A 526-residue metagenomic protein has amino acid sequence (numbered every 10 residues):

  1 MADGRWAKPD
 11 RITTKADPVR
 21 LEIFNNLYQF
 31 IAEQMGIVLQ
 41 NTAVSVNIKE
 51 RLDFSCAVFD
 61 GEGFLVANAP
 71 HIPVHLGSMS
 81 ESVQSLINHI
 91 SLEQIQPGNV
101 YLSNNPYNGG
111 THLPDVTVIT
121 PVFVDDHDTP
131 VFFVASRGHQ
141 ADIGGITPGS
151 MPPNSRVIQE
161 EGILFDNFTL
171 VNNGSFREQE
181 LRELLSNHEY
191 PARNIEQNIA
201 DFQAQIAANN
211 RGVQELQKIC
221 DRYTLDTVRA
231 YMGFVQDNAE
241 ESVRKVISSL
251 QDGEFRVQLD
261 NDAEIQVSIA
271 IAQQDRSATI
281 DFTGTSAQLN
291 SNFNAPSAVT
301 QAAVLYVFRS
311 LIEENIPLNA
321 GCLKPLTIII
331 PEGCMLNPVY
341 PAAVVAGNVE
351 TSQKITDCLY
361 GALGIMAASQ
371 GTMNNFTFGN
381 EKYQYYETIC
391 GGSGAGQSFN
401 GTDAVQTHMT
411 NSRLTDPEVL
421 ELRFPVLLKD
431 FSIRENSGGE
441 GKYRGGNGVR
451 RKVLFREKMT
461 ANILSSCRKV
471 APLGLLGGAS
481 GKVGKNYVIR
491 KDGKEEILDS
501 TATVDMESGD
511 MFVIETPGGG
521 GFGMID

Functional and structural regions predicted by a protein language model:
A2-D125, P130-T279, T283-D526: Glycine/proline-enriched, intrinsically flexible loops and inter-domain linkers
